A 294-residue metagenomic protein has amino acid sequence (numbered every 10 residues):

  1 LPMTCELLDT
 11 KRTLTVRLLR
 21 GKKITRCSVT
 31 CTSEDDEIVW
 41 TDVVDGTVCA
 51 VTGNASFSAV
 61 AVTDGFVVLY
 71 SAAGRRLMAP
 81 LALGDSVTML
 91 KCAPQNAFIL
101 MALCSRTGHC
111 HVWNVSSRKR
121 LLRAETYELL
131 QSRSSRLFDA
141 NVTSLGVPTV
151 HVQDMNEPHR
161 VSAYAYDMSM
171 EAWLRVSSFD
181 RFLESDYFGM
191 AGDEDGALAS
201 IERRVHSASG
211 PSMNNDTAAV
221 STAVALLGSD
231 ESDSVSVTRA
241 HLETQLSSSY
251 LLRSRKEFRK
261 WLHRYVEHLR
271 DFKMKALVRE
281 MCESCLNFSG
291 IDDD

Functional and structural regions predicted by a protein language model:
L1-V44, R76-A82, L121-R123: Aromatic (tryptophan-biased) beta-strands that constitute blades/sheets of beta-rich domains
P2-T4, V43-N54, G84-P94, L129-A140 (+1 more regions): Repeated scaffold domains used in trafficking and secretory/extracellular systems, primarily beta-propellers
E6-K22, C49-T52, S56-A61, T88-K91 (+6 more regions): Short beta-strand elements that form the blades of beta-propeller/WD-repeat-like and other beta-sheet-rich scaffold
E34-D35, A72-R75, V115-R118, S169: Short loop/turn segments that connect beta-strands within beta-propeller blades
V67-V68, H111, S162-Y164, L174: WD40 beta-propeller blade core
V115-G146, M168: Extended, charged alpha-helical interaction scaffolds
V115-R120, D167-L183: Short loop/turn segments immediately following beta-strands, especially the blade-tip and inter-blade linker loops
A191-D294: C-terminal scaffolding/assembly regions of large eukaryotic complex subunits
